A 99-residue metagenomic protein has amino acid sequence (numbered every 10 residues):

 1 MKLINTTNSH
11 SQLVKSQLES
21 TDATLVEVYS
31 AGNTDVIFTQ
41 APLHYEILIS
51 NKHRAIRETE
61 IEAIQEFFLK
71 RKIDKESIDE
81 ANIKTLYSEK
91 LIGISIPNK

Functional and structural regions predicted by a protein language model:
M1-K99: Alpha-crystallin/small heat shock protein
